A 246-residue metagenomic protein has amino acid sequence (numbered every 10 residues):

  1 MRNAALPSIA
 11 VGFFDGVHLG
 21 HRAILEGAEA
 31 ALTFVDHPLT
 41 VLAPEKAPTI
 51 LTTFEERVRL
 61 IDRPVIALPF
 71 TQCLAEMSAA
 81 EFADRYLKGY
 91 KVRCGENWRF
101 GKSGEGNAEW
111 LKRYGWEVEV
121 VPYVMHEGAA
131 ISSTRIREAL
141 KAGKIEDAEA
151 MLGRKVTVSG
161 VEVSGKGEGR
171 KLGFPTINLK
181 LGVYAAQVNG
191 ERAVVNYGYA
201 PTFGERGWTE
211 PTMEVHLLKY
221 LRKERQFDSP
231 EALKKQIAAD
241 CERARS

Functional and structural regions predicted by a protein language model:
M1, L32-F34, A67-F70, V121-Y123 (+1 more regions): Conserved beta-strand termini and adjacent loop/short-helix elements that scaffold enzyme active sites in alpha/beta
R2-T53: N-terminal catalytic cores of NTP/NDP-binding nucleotidyl/phosphoryl-transfer enzymes
H18, I61, V92, A148 (+2 more regions): Residue-level signal for inorganic ion chemistry
A23, E56, D147-R154, A232-R243: A non-catalytic, amphipathic alpha-helix used as a structural packing/dimerization or gating element in enzyme scaffolds
T40-E119: N-terminal Rossmann-like or analogous alpha/beta NTP/dinucleotide-binding catalytic cores that position adenine
N107, Y114-N196: Glycine-rich, Lys/Arg-enriched anion-binding loops that position phosphate/diphosphate groups for phosphoryl
V163-S246: Phosphate/ribose-recognition catalytic cores of enzymes acting on nucleotide-derived substrates
